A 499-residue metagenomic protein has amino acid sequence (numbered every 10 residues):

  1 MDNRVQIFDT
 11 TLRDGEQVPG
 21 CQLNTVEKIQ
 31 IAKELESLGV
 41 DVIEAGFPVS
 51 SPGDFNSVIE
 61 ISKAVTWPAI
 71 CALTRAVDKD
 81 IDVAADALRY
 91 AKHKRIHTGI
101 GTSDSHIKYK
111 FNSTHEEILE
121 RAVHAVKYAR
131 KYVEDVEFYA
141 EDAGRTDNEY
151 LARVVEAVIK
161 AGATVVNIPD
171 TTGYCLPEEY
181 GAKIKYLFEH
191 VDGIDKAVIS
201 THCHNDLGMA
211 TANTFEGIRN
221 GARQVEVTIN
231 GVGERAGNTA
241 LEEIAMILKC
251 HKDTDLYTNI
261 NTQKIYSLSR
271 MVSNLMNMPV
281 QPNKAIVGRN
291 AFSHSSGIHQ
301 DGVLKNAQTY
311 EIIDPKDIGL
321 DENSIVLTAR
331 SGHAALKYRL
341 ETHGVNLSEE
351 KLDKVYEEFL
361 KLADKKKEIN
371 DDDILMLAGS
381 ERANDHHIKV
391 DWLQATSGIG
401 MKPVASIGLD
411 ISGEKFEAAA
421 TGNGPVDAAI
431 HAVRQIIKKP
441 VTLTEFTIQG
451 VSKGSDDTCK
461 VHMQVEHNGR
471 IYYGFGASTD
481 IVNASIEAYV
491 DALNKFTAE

Functional and structural regions predicted by a protein language model:
N3-I7, Q17-V42, F55-A64, D78-I199 (+1 more regions): Alpha/beta enzyme core
R4-V5, T11, M246, K252-A419 (+1 more regions): A mid-to-C-terminal "edge-of-domain" accessory segment
Q17, Q30-I31, E368-Y472, G476-N483: Non-catalytic terminal/interface segments that mediate subunit docking, oligomerization, and allosteric communication
L38, A64, A87, A91 (+13 more regions): Change "in soluble alpha/beta enzymes" to "in soluble alpha/beta proteins
F47-P48, L73-A76, I100-T102, E141-A143 (+6 more regions): Short, ordered loop/turn segments at secondary-structure junctions
W67, P169-T171, E226-E234, K249-T258 (+3 more regions): Short beta-alpha connecting loops at secondary-structure transitions that line or flank enzyme active sites
C175, A182-K305: Catalytic alpha/beta core domains of metabolic enzymes, predominantly
